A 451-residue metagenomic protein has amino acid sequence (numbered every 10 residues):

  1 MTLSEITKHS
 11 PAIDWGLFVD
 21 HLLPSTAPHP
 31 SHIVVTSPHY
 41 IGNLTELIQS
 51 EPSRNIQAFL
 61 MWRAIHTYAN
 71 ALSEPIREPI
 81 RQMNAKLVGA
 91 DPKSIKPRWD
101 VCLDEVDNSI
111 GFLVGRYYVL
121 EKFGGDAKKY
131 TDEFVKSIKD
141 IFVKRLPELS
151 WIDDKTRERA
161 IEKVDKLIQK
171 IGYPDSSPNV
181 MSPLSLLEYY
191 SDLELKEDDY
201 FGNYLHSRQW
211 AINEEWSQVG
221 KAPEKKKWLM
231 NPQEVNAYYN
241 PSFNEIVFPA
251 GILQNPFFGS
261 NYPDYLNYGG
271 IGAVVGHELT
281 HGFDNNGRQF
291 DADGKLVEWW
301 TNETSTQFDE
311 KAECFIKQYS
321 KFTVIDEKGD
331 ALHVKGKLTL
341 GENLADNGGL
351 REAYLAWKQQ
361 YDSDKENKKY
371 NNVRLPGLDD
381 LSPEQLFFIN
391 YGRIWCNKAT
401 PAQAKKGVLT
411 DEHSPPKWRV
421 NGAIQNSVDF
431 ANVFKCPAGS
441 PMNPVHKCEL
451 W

Functional and structural regions predicted by a protein language model:
L3-G42, E46-E51, A58, W62-N70 (+1 more regions): Intrinsically disordered, low-complexity linker/terminal regions across diverse proteins
I76, I80-V88: Extended, solvent-exposed functional surface patches
